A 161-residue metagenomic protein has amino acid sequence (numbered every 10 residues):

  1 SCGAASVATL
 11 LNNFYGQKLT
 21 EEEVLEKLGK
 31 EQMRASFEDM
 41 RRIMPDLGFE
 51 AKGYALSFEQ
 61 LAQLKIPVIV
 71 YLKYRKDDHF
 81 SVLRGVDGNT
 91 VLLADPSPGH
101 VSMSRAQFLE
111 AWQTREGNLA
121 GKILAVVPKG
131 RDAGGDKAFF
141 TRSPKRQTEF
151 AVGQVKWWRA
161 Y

Functional and structural regions predicted by a protein language model:
S1-L56, F139-Y161: Cysteine-nucleophile protease catalytic domains, especially the papain-like/related folds used in DUB/UBL proteases
C2-G3, G16, G29-S36, L72-D78 (+2 more regions): Extracytoplasmic/periplasmic, Sec-exported soluble proteins
L25, Q32, R41-P45, F49-P98: Active-site-adjacent substructure of cysteine-protease-like catalytic cores
F37-R41, A55-E59, A106-R115: Intrinsically disordered, low-complexity boundary segments flanking structured domains
V86-Y161: Noncatalytic regulatory segments and standalone regulatory/sensor domains
